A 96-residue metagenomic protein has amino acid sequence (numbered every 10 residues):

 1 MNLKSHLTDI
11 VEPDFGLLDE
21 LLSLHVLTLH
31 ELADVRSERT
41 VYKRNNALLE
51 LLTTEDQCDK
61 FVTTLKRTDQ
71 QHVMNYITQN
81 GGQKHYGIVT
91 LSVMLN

Functional and structural regions predicted by a protein language model:
M1-N96: Death-fold homotypic interaction modules
